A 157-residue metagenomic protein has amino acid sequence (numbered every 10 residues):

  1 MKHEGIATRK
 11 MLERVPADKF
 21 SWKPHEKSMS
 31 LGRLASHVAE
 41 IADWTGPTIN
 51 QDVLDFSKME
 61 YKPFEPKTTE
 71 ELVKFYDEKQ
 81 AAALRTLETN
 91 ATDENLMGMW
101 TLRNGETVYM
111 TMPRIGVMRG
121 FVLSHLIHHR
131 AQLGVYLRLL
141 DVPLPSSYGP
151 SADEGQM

Functional and structural regions predicted by a protein language model:
M1, T69-Y76, R119-V122: Hydrophobic packing residues in well-ordered alpha-helices of helical domains and bundles
K2-L12, K19-K62, L102-M157: Short, contiguous alpha-helical
P47, D52-A91: Helix-adjacent hinge/juxtasegments
R85, T89-D93, V135, L139-V142: Alpha-helix capping at helix-to-loop junctions
T89-G105: Acidic catalytic patch
